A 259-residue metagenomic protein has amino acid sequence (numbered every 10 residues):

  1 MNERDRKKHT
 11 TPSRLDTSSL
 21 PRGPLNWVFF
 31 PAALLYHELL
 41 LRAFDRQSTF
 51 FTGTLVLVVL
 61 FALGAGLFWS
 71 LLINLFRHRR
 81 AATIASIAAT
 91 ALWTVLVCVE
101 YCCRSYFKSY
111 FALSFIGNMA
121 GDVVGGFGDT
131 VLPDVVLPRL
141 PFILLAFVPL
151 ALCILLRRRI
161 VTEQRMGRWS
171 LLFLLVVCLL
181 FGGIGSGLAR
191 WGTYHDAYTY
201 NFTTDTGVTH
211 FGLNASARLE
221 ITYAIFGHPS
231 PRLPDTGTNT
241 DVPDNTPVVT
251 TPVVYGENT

Functional and structural regions predicted by a protein language model:
N2-K7, P12-I225: Transmembrane and membrane-interface helices of multi-pass, inner-membrane envelope-modifying transferases
G207-T259: Soluble catalytic regions of membrane-associated enzymes that act on cell-envelope and secretory-pathway components
